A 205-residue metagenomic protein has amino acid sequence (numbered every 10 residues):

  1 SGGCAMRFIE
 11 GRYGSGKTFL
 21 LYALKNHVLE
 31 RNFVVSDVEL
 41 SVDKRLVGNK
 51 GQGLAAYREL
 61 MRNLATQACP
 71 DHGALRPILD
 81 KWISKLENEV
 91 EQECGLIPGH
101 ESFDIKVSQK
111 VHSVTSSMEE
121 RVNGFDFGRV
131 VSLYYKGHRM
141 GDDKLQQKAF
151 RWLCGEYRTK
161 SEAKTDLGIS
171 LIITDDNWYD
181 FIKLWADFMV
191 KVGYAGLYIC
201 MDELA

Functional and structural regions predicted by a protein language model:
G2-C4: Phosphate-binding P-loop
M6, V34-V35, G196-Y198: Beta-sheet entry/capping signal
I9: Hydrophobic anchor at the beta1->P-loop junction of P-loop NTPases
R12: P-loop (Walker A) phosphate-binding loop of NTP-binding proteins
S15, F19-V192: P-loop NTPase nucleotide-binding core
G193-A205: Conserved P-loop NTPase "ATPase switch" module shared by AAA+ and STAND
